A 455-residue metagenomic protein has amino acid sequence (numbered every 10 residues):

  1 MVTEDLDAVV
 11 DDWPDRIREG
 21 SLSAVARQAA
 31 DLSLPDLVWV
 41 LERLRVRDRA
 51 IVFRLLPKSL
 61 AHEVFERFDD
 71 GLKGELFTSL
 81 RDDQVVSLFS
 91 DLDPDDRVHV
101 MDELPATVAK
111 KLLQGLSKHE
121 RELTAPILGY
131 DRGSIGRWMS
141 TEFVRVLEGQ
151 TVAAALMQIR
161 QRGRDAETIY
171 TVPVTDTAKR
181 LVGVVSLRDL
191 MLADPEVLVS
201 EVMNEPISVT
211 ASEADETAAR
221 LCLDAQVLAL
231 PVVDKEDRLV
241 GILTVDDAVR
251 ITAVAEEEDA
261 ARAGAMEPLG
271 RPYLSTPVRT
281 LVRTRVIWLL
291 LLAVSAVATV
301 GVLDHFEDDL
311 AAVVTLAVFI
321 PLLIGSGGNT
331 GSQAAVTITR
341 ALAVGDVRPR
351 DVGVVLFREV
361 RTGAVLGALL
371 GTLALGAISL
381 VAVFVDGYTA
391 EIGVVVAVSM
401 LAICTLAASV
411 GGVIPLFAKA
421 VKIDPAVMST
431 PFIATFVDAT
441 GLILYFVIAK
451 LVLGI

Functional and structural regions predicted by a protein language model:
M1-E267: Hydrophobic packing positions in regular secondary-structure scaffolds
E122, D247-L281, S332-F357, L416 (+1 more regions): Non-transmembrane, extramembrane segments of multi-pass ion/lipid transporters
G264-V278, L303-A317, A374-L401: Membrane-interfacial helix-loop-helix connectors in multipass membrane proteins
R271-L292, P349-T372, G393-A397: Soluble-to-membrane junctions at the N-terminal ends of transmembrane alpha-helices in multi-pass ion-transporting
T276-R348: Core alpha-helical transmembrane segments of integral membrane proteins
W288-A296, F319, L323, G327 (+11 more regions): Alpha-helical transmembrane segments in multi-pass membrane proteins
A296, V300, D304, L370 (+5 more regions): Juxtamembrane/transmembrane-helix interface segments of polytopic membrane transporters
F417-V437: Interfacial loop-to-transmembrane junctions
